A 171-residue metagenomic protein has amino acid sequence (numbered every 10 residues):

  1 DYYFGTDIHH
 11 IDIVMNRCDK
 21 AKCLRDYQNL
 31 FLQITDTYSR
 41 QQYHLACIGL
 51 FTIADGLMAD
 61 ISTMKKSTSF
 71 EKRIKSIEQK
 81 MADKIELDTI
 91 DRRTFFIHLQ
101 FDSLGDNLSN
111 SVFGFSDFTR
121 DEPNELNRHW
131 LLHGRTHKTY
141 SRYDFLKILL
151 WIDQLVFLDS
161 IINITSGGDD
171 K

Functional and structural regions predicted by a protein language model:
D1-H44: Charged alpha-helical initiation segments
H44-K171: Amphipathic, oligomerization/interface secondary-structure segments
